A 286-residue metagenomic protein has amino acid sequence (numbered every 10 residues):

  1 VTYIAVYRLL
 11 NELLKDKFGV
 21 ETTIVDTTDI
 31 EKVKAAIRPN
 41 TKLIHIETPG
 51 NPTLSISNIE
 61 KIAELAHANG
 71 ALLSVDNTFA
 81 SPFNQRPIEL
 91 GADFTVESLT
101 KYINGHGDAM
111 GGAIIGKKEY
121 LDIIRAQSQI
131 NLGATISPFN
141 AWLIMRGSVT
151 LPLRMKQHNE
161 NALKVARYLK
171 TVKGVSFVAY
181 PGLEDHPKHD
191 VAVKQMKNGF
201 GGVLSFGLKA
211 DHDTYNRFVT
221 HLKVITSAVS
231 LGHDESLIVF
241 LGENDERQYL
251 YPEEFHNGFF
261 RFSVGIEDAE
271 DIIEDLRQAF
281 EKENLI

Functional and structural regions predicted by a protein language model:
V1, L10-E12, D16-K17, A35 (+4 more regions): PLP-dependent enzyme catalytic core of the Aspartate aminotransferase-like
V1-G174, A179: Conserved PLP-enzyme active-site core in the AAT-like
L65, K164, Y168-V172, R217 (+2 more regions): Generic non-transmembrane alpha-helical segments
D122-I124, T214-N216, I272-E274: Short acidic, gly/pro-rich beta-turn/loop elements at beta-sheet edges and active-site/ligand-binding grooves
A141-L151, F200-A210, F280: Short N-terminal helix-initiation segments at or just after the protein's N-terminus
F177-F260, V264: Conserved C-terminal alpha-helix-loop-beta "cap" of PLP-dependent enzymes that closes/shapes the active-site mouth
